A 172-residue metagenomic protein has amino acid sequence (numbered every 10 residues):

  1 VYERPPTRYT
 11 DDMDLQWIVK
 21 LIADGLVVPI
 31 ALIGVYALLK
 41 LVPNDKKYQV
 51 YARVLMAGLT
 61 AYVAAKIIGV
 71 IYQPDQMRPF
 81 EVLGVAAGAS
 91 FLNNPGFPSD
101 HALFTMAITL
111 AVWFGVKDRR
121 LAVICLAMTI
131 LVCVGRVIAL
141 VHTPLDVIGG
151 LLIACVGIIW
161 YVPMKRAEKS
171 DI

Functional and structural regions predicted by a protein language model:
D12-P29: Hydrophobic transmembrane alpha-helical segments in integral membrane proteins
D14-I18, K47, Y51, L55 (+1 more regions): Hydrophobic, aromatic-rich alpha-helical transmembrane segments and their membrane-interface anchor motifs
D24-K40: Hydrophobic alpha-helical transmembrane segments
G25, P29, V54-K66, L151 (+1 more regions): Alpha-helical transmembrane spans of integral membrane proteins, capturing the lipid-embedded, hydrophobic core of TM
Y36-K40, A65-Q73, W113, I158-R166: Membrane-water interface at transmembrane helix exits
Y48-G115, L126: Membrane-interface loops
S90-I172: Membrane-embedded catalytic cores of phosphoryl/pyrophosphoryl-handling enzymes
